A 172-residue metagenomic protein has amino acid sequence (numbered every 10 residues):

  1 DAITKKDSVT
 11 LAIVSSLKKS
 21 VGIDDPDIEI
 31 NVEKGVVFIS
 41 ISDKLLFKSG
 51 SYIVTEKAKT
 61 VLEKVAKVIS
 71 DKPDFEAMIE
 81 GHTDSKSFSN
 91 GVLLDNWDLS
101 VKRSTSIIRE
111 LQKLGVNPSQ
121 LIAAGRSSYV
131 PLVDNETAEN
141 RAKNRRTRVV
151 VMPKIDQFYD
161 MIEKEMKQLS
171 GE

Functional and structural regions predicted by a protein language model:
D1-N31: Extracellular/lumenal/periplasmic "stalk" regions immediately C-terminal to a signal peptide or transmembrane helix
T4, K44-L46: A broad detector of the eukaryotic-type serine/threonine protein kinase catalytic domain
V32-V36: Short Gly/Ser/Thr- and Asp/Glu-enriched loop/turn motifs at secondary-structure junctions
V37-D43: Short, aliphatic-rich beta-strand segments
L46-K64, V68, K72, H82-G171: Periplasmic OmpA-like peptidoglycan-binding domain that tethers envelope proteins to the cell wall
